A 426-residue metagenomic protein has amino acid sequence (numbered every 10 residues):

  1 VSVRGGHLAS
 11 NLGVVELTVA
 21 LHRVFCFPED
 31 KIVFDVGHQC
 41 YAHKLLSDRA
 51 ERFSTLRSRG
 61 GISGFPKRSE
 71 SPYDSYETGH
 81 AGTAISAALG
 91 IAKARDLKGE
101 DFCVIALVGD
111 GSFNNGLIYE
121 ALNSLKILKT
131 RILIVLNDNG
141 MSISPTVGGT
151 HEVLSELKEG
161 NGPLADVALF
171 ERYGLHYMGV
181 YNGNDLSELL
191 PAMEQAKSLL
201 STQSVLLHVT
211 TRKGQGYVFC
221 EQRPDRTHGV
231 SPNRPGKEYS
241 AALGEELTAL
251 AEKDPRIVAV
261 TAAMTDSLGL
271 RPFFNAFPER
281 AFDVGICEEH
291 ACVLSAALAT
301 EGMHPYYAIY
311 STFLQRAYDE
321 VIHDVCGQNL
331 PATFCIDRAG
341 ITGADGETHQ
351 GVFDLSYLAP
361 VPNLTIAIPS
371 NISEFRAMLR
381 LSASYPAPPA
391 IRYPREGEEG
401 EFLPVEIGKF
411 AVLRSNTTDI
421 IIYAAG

Functional and structural regions predicted by a protein language model:
V1-S47, E171-L175, V180-L190, A196 (+1 more regions): N-terminal amphipathic, basic-rich helices that act as targeting or association modules
H7-L128, I257, T261-A262, L270-R271: Cofactor-binding active-site loop characterized by glycine-rich and histidine/acidic residues
V19-R23, A88-D96, I132-I134, L247 (+4 more regions): Proline/glycine-anchored alpha-helix kink/cap motifs
K31, K213-Q315, E320-L330, I407-A411 (+2 more regions): Non-catalytic terminal/interface segments that mediate subunit docking, oligomerization, and allosteric communication
V36-Y41, V108-N115, L136-S142, N184-D185 (+7 more regions): Acidic, glycine-rich active-site loops and adjacent beta-strand->loop/helix elements that engage anionic groups
A50-P66, K126-S144, F282, C326-A339: A glycine-rich helix N-cap at a beta->alpha junction
D74-G236, S240-A241, E245, L364-G426: Glycine-rich ThDP/TPP pyrophosphate-binding loop and its adjacent helix/strand module within ThDP-dependent enzymes
T348-V352: Flexible, small-/acidic-enriched active-site or ligand-binding loops
